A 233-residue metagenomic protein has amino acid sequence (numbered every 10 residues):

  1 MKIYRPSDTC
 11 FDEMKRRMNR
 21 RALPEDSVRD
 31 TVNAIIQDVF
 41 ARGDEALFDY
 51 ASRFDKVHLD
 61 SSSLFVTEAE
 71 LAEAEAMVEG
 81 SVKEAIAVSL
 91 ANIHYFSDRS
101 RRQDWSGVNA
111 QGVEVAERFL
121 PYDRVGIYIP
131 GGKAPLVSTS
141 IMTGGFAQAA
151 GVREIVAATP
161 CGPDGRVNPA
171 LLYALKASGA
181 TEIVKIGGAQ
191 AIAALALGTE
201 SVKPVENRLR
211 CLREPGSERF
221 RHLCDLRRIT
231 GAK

Functional and structural regions predicted by a protein language model:
M1-D123: N-terminal Rossmann-like NAD(P)+-binding subdomain of aldehyde/semialdehyde dehydrogenases
G43, R153, T181: Short acidic/polar active-site loop segments enriched in Thr and Asp
G43, V125, A147, L209-L212: Buried hydrophobic positions in well-ordered alpha/beta secondary-structure cores of metabolic enzymes
F54, G162-P163, Q190: Positions that flank functional sites
W105-V108, I127, S138, A157-T159 (+2 more regions): General beta-strand structural signal in soluble alpha/beta enzymes
G107-Y173, K233: Conserved small-residue-rich beta-alpha loop and adjacent elements that most often cradle the phosphate/pyrophosphate
A177-K233: Conserved NAD(P)+-binding/catalytic subdomain of aldehyde/semialdehyde dehydrogenases
